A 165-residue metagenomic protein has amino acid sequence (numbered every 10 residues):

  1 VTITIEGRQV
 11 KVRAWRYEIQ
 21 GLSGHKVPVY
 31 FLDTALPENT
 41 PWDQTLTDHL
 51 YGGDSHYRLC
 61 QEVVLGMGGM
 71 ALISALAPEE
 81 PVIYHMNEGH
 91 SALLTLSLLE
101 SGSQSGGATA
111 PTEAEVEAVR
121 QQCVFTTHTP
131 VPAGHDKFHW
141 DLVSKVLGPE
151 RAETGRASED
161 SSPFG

Functional and structural regions predicted by a protein language model:
V1-G165: Catalytic cores of carbohydrate-active enzymes across secretory and cytosolic contexts
